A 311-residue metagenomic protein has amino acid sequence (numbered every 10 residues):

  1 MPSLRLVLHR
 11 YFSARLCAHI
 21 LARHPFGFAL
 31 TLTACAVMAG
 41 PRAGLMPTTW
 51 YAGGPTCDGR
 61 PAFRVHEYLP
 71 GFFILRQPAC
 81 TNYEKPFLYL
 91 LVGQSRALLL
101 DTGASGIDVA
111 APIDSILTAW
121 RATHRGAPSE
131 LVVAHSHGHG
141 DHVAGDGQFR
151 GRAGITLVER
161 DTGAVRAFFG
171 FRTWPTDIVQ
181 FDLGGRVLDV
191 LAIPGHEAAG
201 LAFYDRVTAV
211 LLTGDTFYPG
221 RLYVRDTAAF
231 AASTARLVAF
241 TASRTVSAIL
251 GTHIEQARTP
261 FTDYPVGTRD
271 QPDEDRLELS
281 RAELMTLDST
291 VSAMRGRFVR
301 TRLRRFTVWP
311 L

Functional and structural regions predicted by a protein language model:
M1-A22: N-terminal secretory signal peptides that target proteins for export/translocation
A22-R23, A29: Short polybasic linear motifs
M38-R60: N-terminal low-complexity, Pro/Thr/Ser-rich intrinsically disordered segments that act as propeptides or flexible
A62-W120, F203-T216: Conserved beta-strand hairpin/beta-sheet module of binuclear metal-dependent hydrolase folds, prominently
A97, A104-G106, V187-P194, A198-M285: Metallo-beta-lactamase
A104-D189: Active-site HxH/HxHxD metal-binding segment of metal-dependent hydrolases
S289-L311: C-terminal regulatory/interaction regions
